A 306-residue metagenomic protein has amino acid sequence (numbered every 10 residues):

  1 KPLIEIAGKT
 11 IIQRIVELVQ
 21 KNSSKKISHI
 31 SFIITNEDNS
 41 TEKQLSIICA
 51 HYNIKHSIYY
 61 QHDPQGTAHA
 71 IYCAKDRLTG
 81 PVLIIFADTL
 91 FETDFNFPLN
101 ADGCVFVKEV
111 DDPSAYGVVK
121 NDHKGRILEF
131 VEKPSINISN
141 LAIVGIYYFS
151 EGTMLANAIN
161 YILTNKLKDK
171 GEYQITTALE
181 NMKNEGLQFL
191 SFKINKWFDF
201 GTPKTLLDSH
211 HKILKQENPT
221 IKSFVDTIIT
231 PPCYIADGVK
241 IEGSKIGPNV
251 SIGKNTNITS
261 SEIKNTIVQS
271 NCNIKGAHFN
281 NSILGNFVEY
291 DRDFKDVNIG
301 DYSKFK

Functional and structural regions predicted by a protein language model:
P2, K55-S57, R126, Q188-L190: Conserved beta-strand segments of alpha/beta enzyme cores
L3, V119-N121, S191: A structural signal for short hydrophobic beta-strand segments in well-ordered beta-sheet cores
I4-E5, K9-I84, F294, G300-D301: Conserved N-terminal catalytic core of the sugar/cofactor nucleotidyltransferase
H29-N36, V107, I267, I283: Short internal beta-strands
P64-T67, D112, W197-D199: A short acidic, often aromatic-flanked loop/helix-cap motif at beta-alpha or helix-coil junctions that lines enzyme
A87: Short acidic donor-binding/metal-coordinating loop in glycosyltransferase active sites
L90-I162: Conserved core of the sugar-phosphate nucleotidyltransferase
I162-K306: Left-handed beta-helix
